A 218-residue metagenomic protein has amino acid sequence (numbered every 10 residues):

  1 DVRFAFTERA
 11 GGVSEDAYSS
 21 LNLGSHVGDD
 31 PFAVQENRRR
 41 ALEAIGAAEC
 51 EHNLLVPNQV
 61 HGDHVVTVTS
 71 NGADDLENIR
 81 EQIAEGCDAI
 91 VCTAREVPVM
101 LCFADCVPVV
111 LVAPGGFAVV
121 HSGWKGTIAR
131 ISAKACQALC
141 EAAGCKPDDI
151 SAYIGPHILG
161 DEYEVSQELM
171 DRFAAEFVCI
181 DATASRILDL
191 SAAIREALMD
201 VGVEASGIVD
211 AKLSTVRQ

Functional and structural regions predicted by a protein language model:
D1-Q218: Active-site microenvironment for binding and transforming phosphate-containing groups
